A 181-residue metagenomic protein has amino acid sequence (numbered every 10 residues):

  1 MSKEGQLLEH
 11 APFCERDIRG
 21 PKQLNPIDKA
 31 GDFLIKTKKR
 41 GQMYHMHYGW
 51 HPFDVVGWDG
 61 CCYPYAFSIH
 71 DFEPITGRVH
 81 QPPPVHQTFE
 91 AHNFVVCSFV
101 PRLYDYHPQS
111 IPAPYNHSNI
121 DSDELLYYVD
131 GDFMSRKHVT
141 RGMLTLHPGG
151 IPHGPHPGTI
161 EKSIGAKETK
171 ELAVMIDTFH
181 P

Functional and structural regions predicted by a protein language model:
M1-P181: Jelly-roll (double-stranded beta-helix
